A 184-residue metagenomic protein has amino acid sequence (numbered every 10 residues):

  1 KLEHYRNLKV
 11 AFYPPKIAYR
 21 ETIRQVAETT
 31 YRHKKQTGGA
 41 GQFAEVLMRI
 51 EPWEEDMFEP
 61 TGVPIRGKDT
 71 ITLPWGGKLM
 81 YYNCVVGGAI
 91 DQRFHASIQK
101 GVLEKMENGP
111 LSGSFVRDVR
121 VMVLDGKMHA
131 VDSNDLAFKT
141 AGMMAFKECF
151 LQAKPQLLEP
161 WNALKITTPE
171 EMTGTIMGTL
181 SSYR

Functional and structural regions predicted by a protein language model:
K1-R184: Accessory interaction regions appended to the cores of large information-processing enzymes
